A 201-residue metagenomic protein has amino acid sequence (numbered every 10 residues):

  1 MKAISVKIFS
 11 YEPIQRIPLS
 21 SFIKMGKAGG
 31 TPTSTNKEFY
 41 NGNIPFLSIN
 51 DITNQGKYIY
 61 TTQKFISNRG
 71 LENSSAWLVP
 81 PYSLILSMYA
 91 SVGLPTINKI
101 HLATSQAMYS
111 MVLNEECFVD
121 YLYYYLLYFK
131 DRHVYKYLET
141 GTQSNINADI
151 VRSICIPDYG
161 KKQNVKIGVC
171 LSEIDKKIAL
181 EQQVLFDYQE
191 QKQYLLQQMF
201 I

Functional and structural regions predicted by a protein language model:
M1-V6, P13-Q15, R152-L196: Amphipathic alpha-helical segments
A3-G30, F46, S153: Non-catalytic DNA-recognition/assembly elements of restriction-modification systems
L19-I23, T53-Y60, P81, I97-H101 (+1 more regions): Basic, amphipathic alpha-helical recognition segments used for DNA target recognition
S20-K37, N50-P80, K99: Sequence-specific dsDNA recognition surfaces
L86-S87, E173: A generic structural signal for residues embedded in beta-strands
S91-L94: Short, charged beta-turn/beta-strand-edge "cap" motif at the junction between a beta-strand and an adjacent loop
Q198-I201: Short hydrophobic/aromatic patches at helix-to-coil boundaries
